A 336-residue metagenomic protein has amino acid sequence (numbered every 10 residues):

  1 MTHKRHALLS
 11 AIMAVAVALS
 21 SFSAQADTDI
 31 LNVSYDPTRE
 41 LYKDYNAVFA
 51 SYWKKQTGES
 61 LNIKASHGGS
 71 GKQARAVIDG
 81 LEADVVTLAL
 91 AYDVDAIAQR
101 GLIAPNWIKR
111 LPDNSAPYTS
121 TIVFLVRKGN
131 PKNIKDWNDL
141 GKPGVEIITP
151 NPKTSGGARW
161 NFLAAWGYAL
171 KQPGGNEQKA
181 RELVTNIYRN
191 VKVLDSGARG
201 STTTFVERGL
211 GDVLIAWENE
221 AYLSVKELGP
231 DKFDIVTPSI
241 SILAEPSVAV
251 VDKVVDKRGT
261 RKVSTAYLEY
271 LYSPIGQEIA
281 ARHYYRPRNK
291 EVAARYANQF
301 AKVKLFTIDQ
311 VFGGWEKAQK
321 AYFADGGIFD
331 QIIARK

Functional and structural regions predicted by a protein language model:
M1-I12: Bacterial N-terminal signal peptides that target proteins for export
S10-S20: Bacterial N-terminal signal peptides
D27-S155, A297, I332-I333: N-terminal segment of the mature folded domain
V33-Y35, V126-K128, E146-P173, I187-V191 (+1 more regions): Short beta-strand->loop
I122-N130, E245-K262, I279-H283: A bilobed periplasmic-binding-protein/Venus flytrap-type ligand-binding module shared by bacterial periplasmic
G129-K135, T154, G167-G175, V254-R261: Short helix-loop capping/hinge motifs at secondary-structure junctions, enriched in acidic/polar residues
Q172-S239: Ligand-binding pocket segment of bilobal, Venus flytrap-like solute-binding proteins
V255-K336: Extracellular/periplasmic juxtamembrane helices and adjacent flexible linkers that interface with membrane partners
